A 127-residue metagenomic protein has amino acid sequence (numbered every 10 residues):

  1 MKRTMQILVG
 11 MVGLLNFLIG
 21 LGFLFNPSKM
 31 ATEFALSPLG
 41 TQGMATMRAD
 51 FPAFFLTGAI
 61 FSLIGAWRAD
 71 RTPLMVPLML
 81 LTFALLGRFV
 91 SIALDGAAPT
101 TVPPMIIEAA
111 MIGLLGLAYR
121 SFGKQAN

Functional and structural regions predicted by a protein language model:
I7-F23: N-terminal signal-anchor transmembrane alpha helix
N16-I19, L80-V90: Aromatic-anchored segments of alpha-helical transmembrane domains
P27-M47: Interfacial loop at the N-terminal end of multi-pass membrane proteins
G43-I64, M79, F83: Core segments of alpha-helical transmembrane spans in multipass integral membrane proteins
W67, L86-V102: Membrane-helix boundary connector in multi-pass membrane proteins
D70-L80: Membrane-interfacial loop-to-transmembrane alpha-helix junctions, especially the N-terminal start
V102-L114: Small-residue-rich transmembrane alpha-helices that serve as helix-helix interface/gating elements in multipass
M111-N127: Membrane-water interface at the C-terminal end of transmembrane alpha helices
